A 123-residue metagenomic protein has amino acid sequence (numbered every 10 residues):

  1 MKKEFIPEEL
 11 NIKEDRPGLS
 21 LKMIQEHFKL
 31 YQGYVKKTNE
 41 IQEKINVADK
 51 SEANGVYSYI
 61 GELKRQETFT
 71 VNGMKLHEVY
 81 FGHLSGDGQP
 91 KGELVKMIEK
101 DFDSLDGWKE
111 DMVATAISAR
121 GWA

Functional and structural regions predicted by a protein language model:
M1-A123: Feature for soluble, non-membrane regions of globular proteins
